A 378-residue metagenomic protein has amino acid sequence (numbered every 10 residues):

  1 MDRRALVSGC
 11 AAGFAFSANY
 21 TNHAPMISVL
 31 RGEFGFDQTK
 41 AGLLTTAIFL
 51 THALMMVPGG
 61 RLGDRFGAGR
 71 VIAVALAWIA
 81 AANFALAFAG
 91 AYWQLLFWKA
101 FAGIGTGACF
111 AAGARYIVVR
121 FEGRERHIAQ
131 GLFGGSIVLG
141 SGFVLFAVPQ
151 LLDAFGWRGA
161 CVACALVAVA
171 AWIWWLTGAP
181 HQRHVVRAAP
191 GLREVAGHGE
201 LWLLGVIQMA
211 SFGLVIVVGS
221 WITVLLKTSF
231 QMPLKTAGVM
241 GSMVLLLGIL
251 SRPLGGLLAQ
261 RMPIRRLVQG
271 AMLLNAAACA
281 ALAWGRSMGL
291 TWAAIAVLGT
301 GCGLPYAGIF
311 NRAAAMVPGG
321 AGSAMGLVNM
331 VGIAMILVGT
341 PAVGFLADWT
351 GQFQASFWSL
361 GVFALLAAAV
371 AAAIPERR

Functional and structural regions predicted by a protein language model:
H23-A24, E200-I249: Extracytoplasmic gate region of multi-pass secondary transporters
L54-G90: Conserved MFS/SLC helix-loop-helix module at the cytosolic interface between two early adjacent transmembrane helices
M55-G67, S251-P263, A347-D348: Helix-to-loop junctions at the C-terminal end of transmembrane segments in multipass secondary transporters
A82, W93-F101, G289-V297: Paired small-residue
W98-S136: Cytoplasmic helix-loop-helix junction between adjacent transmembrane helices in 12-TM secondary transporters
G123, L132-T177: Helix-loop-helix hairpin linking two adjacent transmembrane segments in secondary transporters
P263-I309: C-terminal transmembrane helical hairpin of 12-TM major facilitator-type secondary transporters
P318-Q352, L360: A late C-terminal transmembrane helix in Major Facilitator Superfamily
